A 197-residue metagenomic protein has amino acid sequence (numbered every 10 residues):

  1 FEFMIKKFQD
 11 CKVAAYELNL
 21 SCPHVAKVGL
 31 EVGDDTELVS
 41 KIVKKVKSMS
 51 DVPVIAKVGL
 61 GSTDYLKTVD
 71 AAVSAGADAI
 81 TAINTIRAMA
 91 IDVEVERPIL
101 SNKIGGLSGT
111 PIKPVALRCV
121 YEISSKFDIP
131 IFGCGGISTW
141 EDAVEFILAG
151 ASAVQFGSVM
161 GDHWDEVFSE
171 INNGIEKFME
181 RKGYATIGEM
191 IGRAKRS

Functional and structural regions predicted by a protein language model:
F1-F132, S138-F156: Alpha/beta enzyme core
F3, K45, A71, E122 (+4 more regions): Alpha-helical scaffold segments in soluble metabolic enzymes
E37, T63, K67, E166-S169 (+1 more regions): Generic alpha-helical secondary structure signal
I91-G105, I147, V159-Y184: C-terminal helical cap(s) of enzyme catalytic domains, especially alpha/beta-barrels
C134-G135, H163: Small/polar loops that bind or transfer phosphate-bearing groups
G188-S197: A short, charged, Gly/Pro-tolerant segment at domain boundaries
